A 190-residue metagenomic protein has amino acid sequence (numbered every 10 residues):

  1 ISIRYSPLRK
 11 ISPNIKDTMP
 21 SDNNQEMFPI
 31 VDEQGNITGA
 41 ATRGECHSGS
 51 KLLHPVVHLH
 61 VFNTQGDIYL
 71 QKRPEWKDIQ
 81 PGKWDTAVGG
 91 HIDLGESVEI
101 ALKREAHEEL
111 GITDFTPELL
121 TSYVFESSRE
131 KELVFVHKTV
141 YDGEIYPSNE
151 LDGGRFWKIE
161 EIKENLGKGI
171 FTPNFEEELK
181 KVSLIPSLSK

Functional and structural regions predicted by a protein language model:
I1-T18: N-terminal amphipathic/basic-hydrophobic helices that include classical n-h-c signal peptides and signal-anchor
P20-H58, F62-T64: Acidic, metal-coordinating catalytic segment for phosphate/diphosphate chemistry, firing primarily on the Nudix
N36, D67, W76, F125 (+1 more regions): Surface-exposed, flexible loop/turn segments at secondary-structure boundaries
E45, G82, L94, T121 (+1 more regions): Nudix hydrolase/Nudix homology domain
V56-V88: A glycine-rich, hydrophobic loop/mini-helix early in the fold
Q65, E75, S97-E99, K103 (+1 more regions): Active-site segment of metal-dependent pyrophosphate-handling enzymes, primarily the Nudix hydrolase catalytic core
G90-E96: Active-site acidic-Proline motif in GNAT/NAT acetyltransferases
